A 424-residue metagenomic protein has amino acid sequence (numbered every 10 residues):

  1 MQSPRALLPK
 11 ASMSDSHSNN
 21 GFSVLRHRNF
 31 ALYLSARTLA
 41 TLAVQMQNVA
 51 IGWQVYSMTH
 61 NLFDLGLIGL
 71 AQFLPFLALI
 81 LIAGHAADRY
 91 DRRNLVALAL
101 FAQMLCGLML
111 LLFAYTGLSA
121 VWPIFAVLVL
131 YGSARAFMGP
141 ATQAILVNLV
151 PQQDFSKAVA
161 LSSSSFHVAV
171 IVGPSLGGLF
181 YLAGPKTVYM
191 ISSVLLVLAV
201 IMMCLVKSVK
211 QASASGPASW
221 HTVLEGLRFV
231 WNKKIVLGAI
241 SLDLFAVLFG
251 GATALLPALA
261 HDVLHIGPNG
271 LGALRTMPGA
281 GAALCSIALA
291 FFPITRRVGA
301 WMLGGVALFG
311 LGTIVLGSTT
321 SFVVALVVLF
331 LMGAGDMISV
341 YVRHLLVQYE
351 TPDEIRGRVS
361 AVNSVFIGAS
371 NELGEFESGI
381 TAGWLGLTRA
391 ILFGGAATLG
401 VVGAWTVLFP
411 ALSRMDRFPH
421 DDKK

Functional and structural regions predicted by a protein language model:
Q2-K424: Alpha-helical transmembrane-bundle signature of multi-pass membrane transport and export proteins
